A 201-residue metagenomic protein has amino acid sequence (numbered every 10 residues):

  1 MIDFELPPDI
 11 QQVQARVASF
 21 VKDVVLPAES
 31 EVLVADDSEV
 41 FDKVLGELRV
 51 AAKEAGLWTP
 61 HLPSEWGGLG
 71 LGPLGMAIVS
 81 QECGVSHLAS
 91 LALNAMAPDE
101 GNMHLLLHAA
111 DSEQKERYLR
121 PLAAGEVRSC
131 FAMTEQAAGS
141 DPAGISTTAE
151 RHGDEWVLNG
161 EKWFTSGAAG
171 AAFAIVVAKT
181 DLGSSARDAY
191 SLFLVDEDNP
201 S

Functional and structural regions predicted by a protein language model:
M1-N94, E113-P121: Amphipathic, small/basic residue-rich leader segments at the start of a protein or domain
V17-V24, E82, A110-R117, G153-N159 (+1 more regions): Long, well-ordered alpha-helical segments
G68, A138-S140: Conserved, non-catalytic sequence blocks in retroelement Pol enzymes and Pol-derived host proteins
S80, M103-L106, L119, I175 (+1 more regions): Conserved protein kinase catalytic domain
L93-E113, G139: N-terminal glycine-rich flavin-associated loop
G125-M133, V177: A short, Trp-centered hydrophobic/proline-enriched beta-strand micro-motif
T147-E150: A structural signal for short hydrophobic beta-strand segments in well-ordered beta-sheet cores
E155, N159-S201: A short core secondary-structure module
